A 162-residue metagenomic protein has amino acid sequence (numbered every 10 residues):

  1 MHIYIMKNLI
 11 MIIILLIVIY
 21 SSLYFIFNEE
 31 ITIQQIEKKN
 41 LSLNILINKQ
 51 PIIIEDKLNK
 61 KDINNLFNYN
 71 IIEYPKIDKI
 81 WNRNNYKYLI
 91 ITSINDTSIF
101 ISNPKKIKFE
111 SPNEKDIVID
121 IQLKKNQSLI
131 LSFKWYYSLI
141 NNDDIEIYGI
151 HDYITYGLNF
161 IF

Functional and structural regions predicted by a protein language model:
M1-K7, I161-F162: Short, Lys/Arg-enriched, disordered terminal segments
Y4-E29: Terminal signal-anchor or tail-anchor transmembrane helices that tether membrane-associated enzymes to cellular
N28-N48, I53-K125, W135-F162: Active-site region of the double-stranded beta-helix
